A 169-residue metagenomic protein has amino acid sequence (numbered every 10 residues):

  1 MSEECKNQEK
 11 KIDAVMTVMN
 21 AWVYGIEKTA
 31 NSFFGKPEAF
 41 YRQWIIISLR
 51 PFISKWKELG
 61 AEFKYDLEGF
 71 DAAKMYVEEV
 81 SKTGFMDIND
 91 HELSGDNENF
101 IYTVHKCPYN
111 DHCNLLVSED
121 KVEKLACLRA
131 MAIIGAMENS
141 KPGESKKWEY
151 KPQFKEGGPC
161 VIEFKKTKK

Functional and structural regions predicted by a protein language model:
M1-I101, K106-L125, G143-P159, K166-K169: N-terminal accessory segment detector
L125-E138: A conserved amphipathic terminal alpha-helix motif
